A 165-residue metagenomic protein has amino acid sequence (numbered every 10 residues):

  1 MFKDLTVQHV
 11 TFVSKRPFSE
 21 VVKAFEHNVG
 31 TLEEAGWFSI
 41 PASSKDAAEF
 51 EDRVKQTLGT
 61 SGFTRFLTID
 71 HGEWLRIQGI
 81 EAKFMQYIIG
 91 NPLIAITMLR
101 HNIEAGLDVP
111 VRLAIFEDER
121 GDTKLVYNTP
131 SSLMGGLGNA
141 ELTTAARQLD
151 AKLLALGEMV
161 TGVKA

Functional and structural regions predicted by a protein language model:
M1-D108, E117-T123, N128-A165: Cytosolic covalent-transfer regions centered on His/Cys nucleophiles that carry phosphoryl or persulfide groups
L113-A114: Short beta-strand scaffold segments in enzyme catalytic cores
